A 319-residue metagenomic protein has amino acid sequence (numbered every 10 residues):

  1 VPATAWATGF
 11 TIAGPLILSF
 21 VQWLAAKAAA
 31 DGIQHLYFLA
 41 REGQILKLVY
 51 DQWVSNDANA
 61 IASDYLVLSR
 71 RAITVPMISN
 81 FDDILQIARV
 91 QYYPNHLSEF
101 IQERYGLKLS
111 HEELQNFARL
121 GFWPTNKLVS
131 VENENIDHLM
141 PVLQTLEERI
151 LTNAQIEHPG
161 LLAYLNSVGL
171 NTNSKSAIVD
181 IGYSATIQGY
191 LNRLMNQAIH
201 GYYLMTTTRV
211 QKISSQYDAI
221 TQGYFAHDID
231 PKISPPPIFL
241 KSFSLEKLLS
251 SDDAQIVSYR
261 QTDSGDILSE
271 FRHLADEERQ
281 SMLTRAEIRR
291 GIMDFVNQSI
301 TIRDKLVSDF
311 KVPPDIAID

Functional and structural regions predicted by a protein language model:
V1-D319: Long, low-complexity, Lys/Arg-enriched
